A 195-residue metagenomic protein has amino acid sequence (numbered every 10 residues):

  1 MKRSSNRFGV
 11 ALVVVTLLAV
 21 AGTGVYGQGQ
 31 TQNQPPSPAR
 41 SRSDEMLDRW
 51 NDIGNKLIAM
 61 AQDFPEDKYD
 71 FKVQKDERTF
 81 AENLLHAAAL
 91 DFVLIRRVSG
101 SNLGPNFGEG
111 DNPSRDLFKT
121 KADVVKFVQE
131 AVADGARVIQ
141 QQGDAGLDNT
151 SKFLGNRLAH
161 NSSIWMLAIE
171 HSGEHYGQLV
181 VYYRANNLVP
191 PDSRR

Functional and structural regions predicted by a protein language model:
M1-V13: Bacterial N-terminal signal peptides that target proteins for export
A11-G22: Bacterial N-terminal signal peptides
V25-G29: Boundary at the C-terminal end of the N-terminal hydrophobic targeting segment
Q30-N55: Short N-terminal segments immediately surrounding and downstream of signal-peptide cleavage
L47-N51, I58, K68-N112, K152-R195: Short, contiguous alpha-helical
R49, R115-K152, H160-G173: Acidic/histidine-rich alpha-helical segments that form the ligand environment of transition-metal centers
K56, M60-A61, I95, D134 (+1 more regions): Well-ordered alpha-helical scaffold segments within catalytic/enzyme domains
F64-P65: Membrane-proximal, proline-rich intrinsically disordered regions
